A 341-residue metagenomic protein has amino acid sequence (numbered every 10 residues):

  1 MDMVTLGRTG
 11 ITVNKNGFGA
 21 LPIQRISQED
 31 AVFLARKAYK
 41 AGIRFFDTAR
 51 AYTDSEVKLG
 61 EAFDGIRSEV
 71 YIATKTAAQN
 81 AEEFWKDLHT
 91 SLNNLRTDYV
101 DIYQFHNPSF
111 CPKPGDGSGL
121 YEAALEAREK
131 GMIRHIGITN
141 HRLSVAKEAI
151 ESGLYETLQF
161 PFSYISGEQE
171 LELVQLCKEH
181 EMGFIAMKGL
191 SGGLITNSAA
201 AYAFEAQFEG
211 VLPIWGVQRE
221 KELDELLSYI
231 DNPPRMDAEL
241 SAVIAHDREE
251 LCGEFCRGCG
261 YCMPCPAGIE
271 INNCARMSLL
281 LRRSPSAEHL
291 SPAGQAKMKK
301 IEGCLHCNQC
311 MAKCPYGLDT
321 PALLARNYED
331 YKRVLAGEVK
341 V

Functional and structural regions predicted by a protein language model:
M1-V70: N-terminal binding-site loop/beta-alpha segment at the start of enzyme catalytic domains that lines or forms
M3, A35, E56, G60 (+7 more regions): Generic structural signal for well-ordered alpha-helices, preferentially at hydrophobic/aromatic core positions
L6, F18, F46, L59 (+11 more regions): Conserved, mostly hydrophobic/aromatic
I11-N16, G42-F45, I66-V70, T97-D101 (+4 more regions): Short, well-ordered coil/turn segments that N-cap beta-strands
E29, Q79-I185, L190-G193: Glycine/proline-rich, positively charged, aromatic-decorated active-site loop/lid region on the catalytic face
I43-R44, E172-A186, L190-V341: Structured C-terminal cap/extension of enzyme domains
R44-A49, A73-T74, R134-G137, T157-F160 (+3 more regions): Short catalytic-loop micro-motif centered on adjacent basic/acidic residues
E69-I72, Y155-S163, P234-L240: Short hydrophobic/aromatic-enriched beta-strand-loop microsegments
